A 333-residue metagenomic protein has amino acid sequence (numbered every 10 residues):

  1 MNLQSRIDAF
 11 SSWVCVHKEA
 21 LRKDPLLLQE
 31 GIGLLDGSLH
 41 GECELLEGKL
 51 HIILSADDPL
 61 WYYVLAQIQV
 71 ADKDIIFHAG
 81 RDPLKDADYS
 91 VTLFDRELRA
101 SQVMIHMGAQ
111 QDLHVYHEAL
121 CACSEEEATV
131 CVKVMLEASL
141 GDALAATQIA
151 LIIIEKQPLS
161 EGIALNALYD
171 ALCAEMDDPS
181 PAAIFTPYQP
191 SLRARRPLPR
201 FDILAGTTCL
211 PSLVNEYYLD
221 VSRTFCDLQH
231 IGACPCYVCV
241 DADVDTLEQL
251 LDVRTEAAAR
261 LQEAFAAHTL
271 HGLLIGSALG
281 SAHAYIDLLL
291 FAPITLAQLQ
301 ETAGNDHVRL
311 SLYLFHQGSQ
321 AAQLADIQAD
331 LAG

Functional and structural regions predicted by a protein language model:
M1-A20, D36, H40-L50, F77-D95 (+3 more regions): Long, low-complexity, Ser/Thr/Gly/Pro-rich intrinsically disordered segments that act as flexible linkers and assembly
D8, E44-I53, H78, G108-Y116 (+2 more regions): Glycine-rich, often proline-containing surface loops adjacent to acidic residues and nearby aromatics that form
D24-G31, W61-V64, E127-L136, L250-A266 (+1 more regions): Well-ordered, non-membrane alpha-helical segments in soluble/globular domains
L26-I76, G80-D82: An N-terminal, globular interaction/scaffold subdomain
L34-H40, V70-I76, V130-L151, A259-L273 (+1 more regions): Structural alpha-beta junctions
D57-T186: Internal, hydrophobic cores of structured domains that mediate oligomerization or house catalytic pockets within large
P158-S212, T224, S319-Q323: Peripheral membrane interaction modules
R195-G333: C-terminal structured domains
